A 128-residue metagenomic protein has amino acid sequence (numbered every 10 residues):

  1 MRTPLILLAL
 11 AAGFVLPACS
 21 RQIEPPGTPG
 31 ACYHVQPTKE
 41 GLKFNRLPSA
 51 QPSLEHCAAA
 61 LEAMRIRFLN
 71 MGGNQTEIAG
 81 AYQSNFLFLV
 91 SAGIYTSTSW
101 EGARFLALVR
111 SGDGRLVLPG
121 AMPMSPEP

Functional and structural regions predicted by a protein language model:
M1-L8: Bacterial N-terminal signal peptides that target proteins for export
V15-A18: C-terminal motif of bacterial Sec signal peptides marking the signal peptidase cleavage site
S20-P128: Mitochondrial intermembrane space
